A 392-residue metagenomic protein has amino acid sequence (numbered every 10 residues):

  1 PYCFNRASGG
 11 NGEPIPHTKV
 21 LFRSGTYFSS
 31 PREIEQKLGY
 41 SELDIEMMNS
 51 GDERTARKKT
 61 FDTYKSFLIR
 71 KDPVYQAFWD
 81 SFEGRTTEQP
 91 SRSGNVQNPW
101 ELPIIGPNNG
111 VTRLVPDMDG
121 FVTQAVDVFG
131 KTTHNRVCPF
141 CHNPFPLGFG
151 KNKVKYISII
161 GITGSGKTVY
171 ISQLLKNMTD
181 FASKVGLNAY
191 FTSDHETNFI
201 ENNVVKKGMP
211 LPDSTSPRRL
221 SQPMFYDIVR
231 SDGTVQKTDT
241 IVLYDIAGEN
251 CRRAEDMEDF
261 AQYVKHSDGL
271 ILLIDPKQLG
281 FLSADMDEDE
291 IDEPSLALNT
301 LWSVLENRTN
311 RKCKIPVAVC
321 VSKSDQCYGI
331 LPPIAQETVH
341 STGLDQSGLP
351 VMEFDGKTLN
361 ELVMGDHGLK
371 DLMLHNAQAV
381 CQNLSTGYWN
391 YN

Functional and structural regions predicted by a protein language model:
P1-G150: Long, basic/Gly/Ser/Thr-rich N-terminal segments that mediate initial subcellular attachment or targeting
M118-F121, N135-N143, F149-Y156, L220-S221 (+2 more regions): Short linear interaction motifs
G130, H134-V137, P217-L220, E249 (+2 more regions): Phosphate/oxyanion-binding active-site loops and adjacent basic polyanion-contact surfaces
F149-G150, M178-P217: Flexible phosphate/Mg2+-sensing switch loops adjacent to catalytic phosphate-binding sites
K155-F181: Glycine-rich phosphate-binding P-loop
N202-T240: Nucleotide-state sensing region of NTPase/ATPase domains
K237-E258: Switch II (G3) loop of P-loop NTPases
T238, E258-W389: Conserved C-terminal guanine-recognition region of P-loop GTPase G domains, centered on the G4
